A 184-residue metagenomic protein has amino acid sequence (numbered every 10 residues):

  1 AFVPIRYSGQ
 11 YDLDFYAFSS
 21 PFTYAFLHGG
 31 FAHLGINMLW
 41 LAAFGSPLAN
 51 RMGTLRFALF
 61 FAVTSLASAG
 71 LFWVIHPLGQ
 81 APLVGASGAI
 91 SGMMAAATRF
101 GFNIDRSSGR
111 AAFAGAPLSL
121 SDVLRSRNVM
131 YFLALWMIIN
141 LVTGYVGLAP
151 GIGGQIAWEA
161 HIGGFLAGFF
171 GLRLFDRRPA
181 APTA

Functional and structural regions predicted by a protein language model:
A1-A184: A detector for small-residue-rich transmembrane helices and their helix-helix packing motifs
